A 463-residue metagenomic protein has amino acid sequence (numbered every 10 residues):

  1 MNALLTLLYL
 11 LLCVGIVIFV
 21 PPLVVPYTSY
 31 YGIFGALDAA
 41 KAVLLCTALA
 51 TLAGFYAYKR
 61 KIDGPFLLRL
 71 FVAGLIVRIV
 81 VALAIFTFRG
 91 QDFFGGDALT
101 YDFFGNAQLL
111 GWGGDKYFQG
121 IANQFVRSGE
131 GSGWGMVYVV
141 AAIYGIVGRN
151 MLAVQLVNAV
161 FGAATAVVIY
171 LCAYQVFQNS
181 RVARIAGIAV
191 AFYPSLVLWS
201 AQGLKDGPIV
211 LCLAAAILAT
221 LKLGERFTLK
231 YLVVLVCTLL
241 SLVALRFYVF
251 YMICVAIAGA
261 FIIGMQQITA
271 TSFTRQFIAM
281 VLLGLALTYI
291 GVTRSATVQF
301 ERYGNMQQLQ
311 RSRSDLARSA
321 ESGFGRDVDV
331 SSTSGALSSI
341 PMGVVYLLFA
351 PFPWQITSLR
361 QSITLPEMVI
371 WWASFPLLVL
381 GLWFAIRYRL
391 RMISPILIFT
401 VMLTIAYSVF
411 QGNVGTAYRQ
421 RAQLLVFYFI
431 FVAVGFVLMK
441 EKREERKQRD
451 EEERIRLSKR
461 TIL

Functional and structural regions predicted by a protein language model:
A50-G54, G343, L347-P353, T364-R389: Hydrophobic, aromatic-rich transmembrane alpha-helices and their immediate juxtamembrane boundary segments
F55-K59, L156-V176, A373-L377: Transmembrane-helix motifs of polytopic, lipid-linked glycan transferases
K61, Q175, K222, R226-Y231 (+2 more regions): Membrane-interface helix-loop-helix junctions at transmembrane boundaries of multi-pass membrane enzymes, predominantly
F66, F227-V234, Q266-L283: Membrane-interfacial entry segments at the cytosolic side of transmembrane helices
R89-F104, G113-I121, R127-V139, G148-R149 (+2 more regions): Extracytoplasmic catalytic/substrate-binding loops of multi-pass membrane glycan-assembly enzymes
I169-F192: Transmembrane-helix signature of polytopic, membrane-embedded enzymes that assemble or transfer cell-envelope glycans
V197-L198, A216-A219, L223-G224, Y231-I253: Membrane-interface alpha helices of multi-pass inner-membrane proteins
A201-D206: Short acidic/glycine- and proline-prone juxtamembrane loop motifs at membrane-interface regions of multi-pass membrane
